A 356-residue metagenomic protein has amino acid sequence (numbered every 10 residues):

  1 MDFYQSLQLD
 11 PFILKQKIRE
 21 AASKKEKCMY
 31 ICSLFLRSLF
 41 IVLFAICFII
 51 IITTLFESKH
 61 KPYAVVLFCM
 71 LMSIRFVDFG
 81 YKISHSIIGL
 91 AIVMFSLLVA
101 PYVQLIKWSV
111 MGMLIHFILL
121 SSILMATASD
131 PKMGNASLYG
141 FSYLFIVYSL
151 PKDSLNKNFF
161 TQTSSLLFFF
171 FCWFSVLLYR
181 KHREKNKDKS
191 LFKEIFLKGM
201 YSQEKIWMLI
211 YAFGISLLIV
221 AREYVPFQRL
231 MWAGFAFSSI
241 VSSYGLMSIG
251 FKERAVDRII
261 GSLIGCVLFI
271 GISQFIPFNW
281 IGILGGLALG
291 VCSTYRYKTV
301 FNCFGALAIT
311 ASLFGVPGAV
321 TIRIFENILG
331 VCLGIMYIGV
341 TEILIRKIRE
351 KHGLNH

Functional and structural regions predicted by a protein language model:
M1-Y139, Y143-R296, V300-F304, I309-H356: Alpha-helical transmembrane segments and their membrane-interface boundaries that form or gate the permeation pathway
